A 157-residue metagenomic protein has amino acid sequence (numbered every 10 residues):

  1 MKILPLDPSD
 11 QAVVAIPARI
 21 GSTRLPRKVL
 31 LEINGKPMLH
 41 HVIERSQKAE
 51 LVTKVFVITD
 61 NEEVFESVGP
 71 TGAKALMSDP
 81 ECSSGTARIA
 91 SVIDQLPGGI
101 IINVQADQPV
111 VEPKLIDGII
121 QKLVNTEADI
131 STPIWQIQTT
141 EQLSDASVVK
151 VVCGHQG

Functional and structural regions predicted by a protein language model:
I3-T59: N-terminal glycine-rich phosphate-binding loop and ensuing alpha1 helix
Q11-V13, I100, I130: Residue-level preference for the first positions of well-ordered beta-strands
P17, N103-Q105, P133-Q136: Short beta-strand segments
N34, D79, I134: Residues at the C-termini of beta-strands that transition into short coil/loop
V52, G98, N125-D129: Short, high-confidence coil segments that cap the C-terminus of an alpha-helix and link into the following beta-strand
F56, E62-Q121: Short phosphate-binding loop-to-helix
E112-G157: Conserved core of the sugar-phosphate nucleotidyltransferase
